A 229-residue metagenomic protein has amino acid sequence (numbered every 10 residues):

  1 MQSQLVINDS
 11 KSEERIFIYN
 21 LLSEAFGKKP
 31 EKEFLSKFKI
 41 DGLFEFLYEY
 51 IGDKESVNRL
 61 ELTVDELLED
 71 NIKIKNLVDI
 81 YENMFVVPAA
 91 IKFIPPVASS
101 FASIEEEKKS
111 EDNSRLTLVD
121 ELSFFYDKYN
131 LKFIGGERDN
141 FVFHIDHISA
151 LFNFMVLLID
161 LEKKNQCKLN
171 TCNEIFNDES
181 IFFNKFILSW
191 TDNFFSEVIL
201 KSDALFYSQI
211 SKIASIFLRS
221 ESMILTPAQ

Functional and structural regions predicted by a protein language model:
M1-Q229: Surface/interface-facing alpha-helical segments and adjacent flexible terminal/loop regions used for partner/assembly
